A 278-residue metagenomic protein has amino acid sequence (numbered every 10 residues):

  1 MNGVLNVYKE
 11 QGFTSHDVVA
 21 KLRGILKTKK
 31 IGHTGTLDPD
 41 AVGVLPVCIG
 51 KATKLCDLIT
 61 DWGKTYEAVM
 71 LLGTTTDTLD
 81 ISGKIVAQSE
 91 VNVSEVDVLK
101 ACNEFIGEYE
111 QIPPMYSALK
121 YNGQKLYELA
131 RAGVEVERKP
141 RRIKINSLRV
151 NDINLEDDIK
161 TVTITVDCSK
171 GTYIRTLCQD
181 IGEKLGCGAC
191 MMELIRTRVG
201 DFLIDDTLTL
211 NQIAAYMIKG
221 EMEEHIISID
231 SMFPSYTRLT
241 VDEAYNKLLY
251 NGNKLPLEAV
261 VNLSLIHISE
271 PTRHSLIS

Functional and structural regions predicted by a protein language model:
M1-L37, A41-V44, I59-W62, C102 (+3 more regions): Accessory RNA 3′-end/elbow-binding domains used by RNA modification enzymes
L22-T28, V42, P46, V136-G171 (+1 more regions): The conserved catalytic core of RNA pseudouridine synthases
V47, A68, G123, L177 (+1 more regions): Residue-level signal for inorganic ion chemistry
G50-T53, T75: Short, charged/polar surface micro-motifs in flexible loops or helix N-caps
D57-L72, V136-V150: Structural signature of FAD isoalloxazine-binding scaffolds in flavoprotein oxidoreductases
L58-E110: Acidic, low-complexity central loop/insert segments
S117, Y121-N146: Extended alpha-helical targeting/anchoring segments, especially N-terminal organellar/secretory targeting helices
S275-S278: Serine residues within intrinsically disordered or low-complexity segments
